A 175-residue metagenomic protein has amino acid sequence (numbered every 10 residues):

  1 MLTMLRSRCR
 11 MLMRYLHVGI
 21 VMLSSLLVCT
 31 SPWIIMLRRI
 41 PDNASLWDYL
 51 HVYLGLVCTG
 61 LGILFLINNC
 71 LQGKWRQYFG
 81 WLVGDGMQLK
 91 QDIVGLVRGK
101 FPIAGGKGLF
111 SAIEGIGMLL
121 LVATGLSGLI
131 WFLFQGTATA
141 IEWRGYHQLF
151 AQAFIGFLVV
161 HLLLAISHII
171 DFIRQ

Functional and structural regions predicted by a protein language model:
M1-Q175: Membrane-embedded alpha-helical bundles that constitute the cytochrome b-like, heme-associated redox core of multi-pass
